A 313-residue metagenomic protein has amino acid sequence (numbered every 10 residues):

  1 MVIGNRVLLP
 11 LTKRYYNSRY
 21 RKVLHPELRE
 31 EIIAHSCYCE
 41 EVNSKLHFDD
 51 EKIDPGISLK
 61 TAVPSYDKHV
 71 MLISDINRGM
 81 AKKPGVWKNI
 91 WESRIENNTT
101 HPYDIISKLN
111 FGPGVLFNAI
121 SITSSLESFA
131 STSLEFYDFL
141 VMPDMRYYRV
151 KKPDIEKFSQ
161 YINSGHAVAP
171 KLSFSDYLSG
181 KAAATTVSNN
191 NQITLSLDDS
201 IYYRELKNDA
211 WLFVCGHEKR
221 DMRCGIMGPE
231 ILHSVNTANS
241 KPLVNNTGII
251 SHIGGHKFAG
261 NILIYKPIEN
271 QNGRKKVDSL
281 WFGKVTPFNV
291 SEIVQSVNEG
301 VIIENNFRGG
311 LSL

Functional and structural regions predicted by a protein language model:
V2-L313: Histidine/cysteine-enriched polar flanking segments
